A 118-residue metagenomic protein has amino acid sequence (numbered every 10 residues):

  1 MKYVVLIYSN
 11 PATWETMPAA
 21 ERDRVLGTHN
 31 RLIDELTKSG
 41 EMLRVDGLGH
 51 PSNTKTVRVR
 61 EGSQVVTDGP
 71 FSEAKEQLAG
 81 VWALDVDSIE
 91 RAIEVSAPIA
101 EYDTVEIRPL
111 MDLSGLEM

Functional and structural regions predicted by a protein language model:
M1-M118: Conserved, structured core segments of small domains
